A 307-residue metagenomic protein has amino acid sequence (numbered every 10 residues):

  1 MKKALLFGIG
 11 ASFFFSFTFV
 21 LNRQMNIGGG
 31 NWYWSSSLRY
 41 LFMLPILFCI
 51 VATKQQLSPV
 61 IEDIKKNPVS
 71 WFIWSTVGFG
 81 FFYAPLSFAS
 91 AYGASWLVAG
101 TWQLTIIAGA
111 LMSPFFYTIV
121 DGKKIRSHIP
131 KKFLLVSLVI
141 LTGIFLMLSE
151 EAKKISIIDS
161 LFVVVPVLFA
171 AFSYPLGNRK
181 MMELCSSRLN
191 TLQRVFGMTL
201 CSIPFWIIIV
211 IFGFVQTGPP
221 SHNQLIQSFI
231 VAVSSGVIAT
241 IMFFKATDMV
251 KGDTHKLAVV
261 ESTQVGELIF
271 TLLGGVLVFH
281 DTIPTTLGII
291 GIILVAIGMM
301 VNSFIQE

Functional and structural regions predicted by a protein language model:
M1-L38, S137-T142, K153-E183, P204-I211 (+2 more regions): Glycine-/small-residue-enriched transmembrane alpha-helix faces in small-molecule transporters and effluxers
S12, L38, L97-L104, C185-S202 (+1 more regions): Helix-helix packing/entry segments at the starts of transmembrane helices
F14, L57-W102, I140, L146 (+1 more regions): Specific transmembrane alpha-helical segments of multi-pass solute transporters/efflux pumps, especially DMT/EamA
S16, V20, T76, G80 (+7 more regions): Hydrophobic/small/kink-forming positions within alpha-helical transmembrane segments of polytopic membrane proteins
M25, S35, F88-S90, F115-V120 (+5 more regions): Hydrophobic/aromatic residues within transmembrane alpha-helices of multi-pass small-molecule transporters
Y40, I119-V120, H255-E307: C-terminal-most transmembrane helix of multi-pass membrane proteins
M43-K65, L141-I157, S202-Q224, V276-L277 (+1 more regions): Membrane-interface helix-cap regions at the ends of transmembrane helices in multi-pass membrane proteins
L47, A110-P114, H128-E151, T285-Q306: Hydrophobic transmembrane alpha-helices of multi-pass small-molecule transport proteins
